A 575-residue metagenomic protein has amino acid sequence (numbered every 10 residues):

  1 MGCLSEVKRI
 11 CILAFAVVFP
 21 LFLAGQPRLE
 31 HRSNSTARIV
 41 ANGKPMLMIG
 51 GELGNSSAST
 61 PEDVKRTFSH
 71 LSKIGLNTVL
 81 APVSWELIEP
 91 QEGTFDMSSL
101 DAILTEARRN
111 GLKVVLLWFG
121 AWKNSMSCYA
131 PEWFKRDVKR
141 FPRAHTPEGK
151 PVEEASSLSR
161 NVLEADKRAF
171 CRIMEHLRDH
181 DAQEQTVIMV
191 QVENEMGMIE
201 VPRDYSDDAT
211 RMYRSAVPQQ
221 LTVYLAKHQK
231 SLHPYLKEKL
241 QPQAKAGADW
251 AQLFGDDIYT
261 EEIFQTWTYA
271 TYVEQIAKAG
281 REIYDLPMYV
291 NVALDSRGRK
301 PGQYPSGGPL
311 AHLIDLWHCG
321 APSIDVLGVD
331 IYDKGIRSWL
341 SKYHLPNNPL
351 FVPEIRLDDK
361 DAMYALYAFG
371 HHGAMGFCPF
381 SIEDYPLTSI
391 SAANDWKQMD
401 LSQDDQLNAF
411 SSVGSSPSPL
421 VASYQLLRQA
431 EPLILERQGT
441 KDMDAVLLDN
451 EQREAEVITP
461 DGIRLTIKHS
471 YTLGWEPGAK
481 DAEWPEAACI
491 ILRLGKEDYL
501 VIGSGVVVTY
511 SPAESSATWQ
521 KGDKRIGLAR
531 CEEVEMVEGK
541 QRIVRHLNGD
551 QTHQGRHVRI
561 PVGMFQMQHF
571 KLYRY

Functional and structural regions predicted by a protein language model:
F15-A24: Hydrophobic h-region of N-terminal signal peptides that target proteins for export in Gram-negative bacteria
G25-N77: N-terminal carbohydrate-binding accessory modules
M48-S59, P82-L100, P147-R168, H180 (+4 more regions): The substrate-binding groove and active-site-proximal loops of carbohydrate-active enzymes, especially glycoside
D63-V138, Y269-I283: Aromatic-lined substrate-binding rim segments of carbohydrate-active enzymes
R140-I314: Polysaccharide-binding and catalytic clefts of secreted carbohydrate-active enzymes
Q275-L286, L313-Y424: Catalytic-core region of carbohydrate-active enzymes that cleave or remodel glycosidic bonds
L366-P512: Aromatic- and carboxylate-lined catalytic core of secreted/periplasmic carbohydrate-active enzymes
T466-I491, E497-Y575: C-terminal beta-sandwich/jelly-roll accessory domains of carbohydrate-active enzymes
